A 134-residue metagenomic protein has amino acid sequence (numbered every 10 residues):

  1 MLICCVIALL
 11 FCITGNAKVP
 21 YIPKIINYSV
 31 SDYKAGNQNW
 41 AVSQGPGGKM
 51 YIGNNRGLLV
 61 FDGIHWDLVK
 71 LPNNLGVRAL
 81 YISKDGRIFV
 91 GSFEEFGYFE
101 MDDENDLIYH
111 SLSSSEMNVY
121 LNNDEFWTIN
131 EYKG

Functional and structural regions predicted by a protein language model:
M1-G134: Carboxylate-rich, polar loop motifs that coordinate divalent cations or form catalytic acidic clusters
